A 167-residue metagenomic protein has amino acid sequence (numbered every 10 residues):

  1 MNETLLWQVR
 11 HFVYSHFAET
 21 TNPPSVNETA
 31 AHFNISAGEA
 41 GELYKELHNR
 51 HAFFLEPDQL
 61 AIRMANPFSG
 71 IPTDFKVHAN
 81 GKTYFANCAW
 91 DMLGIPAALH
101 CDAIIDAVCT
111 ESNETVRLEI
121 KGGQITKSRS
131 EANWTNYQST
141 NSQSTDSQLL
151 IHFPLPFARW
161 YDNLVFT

Functional and structural regions predicted by a protein language model:
M1-F12: Short alpha-helical segments that sit at the start of domains
H11-E19: Short, amphipathic alpha-helical "recognition" segments used to contact nucleic acids or chromatin
E19-H32: Short acidic, hydrophobic short linear motifs in intrinsically disordered regions
N34-N49: Short amphipathic alpha-helical interaction segments
H48-Q59: A short, conserved structural fragment
D58-S69: Minor-groove-contacting beta-hairpin "wing" of winged helix-turn-helix DNA-binding domains
P67-H78, D91: A compositional/biophysical signature of low hydrophobicity enriched in polar/charged and small residues
K82-T167: Mid-protein regulatory/catalytic core that forms ligand/cofactor-binding pockets and protein-protein interaction
